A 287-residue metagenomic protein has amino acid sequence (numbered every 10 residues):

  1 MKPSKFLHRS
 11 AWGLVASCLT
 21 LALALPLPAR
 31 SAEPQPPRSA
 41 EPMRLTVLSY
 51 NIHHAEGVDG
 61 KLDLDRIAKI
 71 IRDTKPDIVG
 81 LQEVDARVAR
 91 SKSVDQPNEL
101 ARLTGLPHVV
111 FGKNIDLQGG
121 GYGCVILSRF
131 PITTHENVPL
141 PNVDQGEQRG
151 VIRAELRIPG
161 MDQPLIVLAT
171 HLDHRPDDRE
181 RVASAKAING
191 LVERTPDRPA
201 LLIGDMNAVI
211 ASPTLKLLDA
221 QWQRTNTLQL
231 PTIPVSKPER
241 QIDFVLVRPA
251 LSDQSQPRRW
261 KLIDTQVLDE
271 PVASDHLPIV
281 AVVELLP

Functional and structural regions predicted by a protein language model:
K2-A16, L25-L103, D116-G121, K186 (+1 more regions): N-terminal, active-site-proximal structural segment of metallo-dependent hydrolase catalytic domains
L27, E33-P37, E155-L156, R179 (+3 more regions): Metal-dependent phosphoester-hydrolase catalytic domains
L45-I52, I67-S93, L127, A154 (+5 more regions): Active-site beta-strand/loop signature of hydrolases that rely on acidic residues for catalysis
H54-E56, N137-V143, T170-D178: Surface-exposed cleft-lining segments at the edges of enzyme active sites
A55-G57, A86-K92, L117-G119, R175-D177 (+2 more regions): Active-site environment of divalent metal-dependent phosphoester hydrolases
D59, V84-P164, R258-I263, V267: Structured beta-strand-rich core segments of catalytic domains in phosphoester-bond hydrolases
R72-P76, A101-L106, I132, G190-D197 (+1 more regions): Sec-exported extracytoplasmic/periplasmic mature domains
P159-R181: Metal-dependent phosphoester/phosphodiester hydrolase catalytic core
